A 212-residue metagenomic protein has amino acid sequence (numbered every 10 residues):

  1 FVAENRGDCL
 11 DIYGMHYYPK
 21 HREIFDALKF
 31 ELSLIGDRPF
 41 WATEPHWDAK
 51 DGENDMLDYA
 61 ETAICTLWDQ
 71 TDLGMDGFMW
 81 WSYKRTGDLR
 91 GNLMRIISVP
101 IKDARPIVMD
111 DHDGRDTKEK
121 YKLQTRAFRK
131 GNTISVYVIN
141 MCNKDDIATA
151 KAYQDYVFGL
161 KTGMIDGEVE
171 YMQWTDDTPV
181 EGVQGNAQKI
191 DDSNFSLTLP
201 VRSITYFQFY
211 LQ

Functional and structural regions predicted by a protein language model:
F1-T62: Noncatalytic carbohydrate-binding groove/subsite architecture in carbohydrate-active enzymes
M15-P19, T43-W47, W80-K84, V138-C142 (+1 more regions): Active-site-proximal beta-strand/loop segments in catalytic clefts of secreted hydrolases
K20-E23, D48-G52, R85-R90, N143-D146 (+1 more regions): Flexible loop/turn segments at secondary-structure boundaries
P39-Q124, G131-N132: Aromatic/acidic polysaccharide-binding cleft in carbohydrate-active enzymes
K118-I165, R202-Q208: Carbohydrate-binding surface patches
G159-V180: Solvent-exposed beta-hairpin/edge-strand motifs
N186-Q212: C-terminal beta-strand-rich structural cap/linker in extracellular carbohydrate-active enzymes
